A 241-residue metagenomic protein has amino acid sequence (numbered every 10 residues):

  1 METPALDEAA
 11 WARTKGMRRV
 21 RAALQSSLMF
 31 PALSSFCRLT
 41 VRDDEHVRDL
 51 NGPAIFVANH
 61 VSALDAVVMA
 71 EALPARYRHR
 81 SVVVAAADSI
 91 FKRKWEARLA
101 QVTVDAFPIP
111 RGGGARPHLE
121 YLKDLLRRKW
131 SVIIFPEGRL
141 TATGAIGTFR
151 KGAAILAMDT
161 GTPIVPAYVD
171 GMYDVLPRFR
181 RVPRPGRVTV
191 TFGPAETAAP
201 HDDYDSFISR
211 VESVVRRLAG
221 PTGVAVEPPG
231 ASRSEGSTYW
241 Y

Functional and structural regions predicted by a protein language model:
M1-G16, V20-L24, R116-Y241: Non-catalytic C-terminal accessory region of glycerolipid acyltransferases and related lyso-lipid remodeling enzymes
K15-R38, K92-V104, L176-P185: Alpha-helical membrane-targeting segments
M29-H60: Helix-to-loop junction immediately C-terminal to a conserved catalytic motif
S35, L50, T103-D105, R128-K129 (+1 more regions): Structured helix-beta-strand junction loops
C37, R111-A115, I146: A conditional alpha-helix N-cap/helix-loop micro-motif detector
V41-D44, R93, R116-L119: Structural motif corresponding to alpha-helix initiation and N-cap regions
V41-R42, F107-P110, A198: Short acidic-hydrophobic, aromatic-tinged amphipathic segments that line or gate anion-handling sites
D49-G112: Catalytic core of membrane glycerolipid acyltransferases/transacylases, capturing the structured, soluble-facing
